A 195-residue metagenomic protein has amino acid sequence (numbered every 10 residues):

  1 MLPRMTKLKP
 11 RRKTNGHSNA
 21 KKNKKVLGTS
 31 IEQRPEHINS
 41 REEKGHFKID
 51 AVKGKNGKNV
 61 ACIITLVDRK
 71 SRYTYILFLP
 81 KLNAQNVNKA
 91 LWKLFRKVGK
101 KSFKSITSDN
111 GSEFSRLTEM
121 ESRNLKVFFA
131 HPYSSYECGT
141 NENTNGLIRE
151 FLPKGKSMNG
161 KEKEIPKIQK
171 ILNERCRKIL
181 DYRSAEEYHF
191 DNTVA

Functional and structural regions predicted by a protein language model:
M1-S40: Basic, flexible linker segments flanking DNA-binding modules in nucleic acid-interacting mobile-element proteins
K44-K55: Two-metal-ion RNase H-like nuclease active-site motif
D50, L66, R72, L91 (+4 more regions): Mobile genetic element proteins and their domesticated derivatives, centered on retroelements and DNA transposons
V52-K53, N59-Y75: Short conserved beta-strand segments at catalytic cores or DNA/RNA-binding microdomains of nucleic-acid binding
K55, I76-K100: Active-site beta-loop-alpha junctions of metal-dependent nucleic acid enzymes, especially the RNase H-like/DDE
S108-N110, F114-L117, F129-L152, N159-K170: RNase H-like two-metal-ion nuclease catalytic core shared by retroviral integrases and related mobile-element nucleases
S122-V127: Glycine-enriched alpha-helix->loop->beta-strand junction motifs that scaffold or abut catalytic
K154-A195: C-terminal domain-tail junction helix/linker
